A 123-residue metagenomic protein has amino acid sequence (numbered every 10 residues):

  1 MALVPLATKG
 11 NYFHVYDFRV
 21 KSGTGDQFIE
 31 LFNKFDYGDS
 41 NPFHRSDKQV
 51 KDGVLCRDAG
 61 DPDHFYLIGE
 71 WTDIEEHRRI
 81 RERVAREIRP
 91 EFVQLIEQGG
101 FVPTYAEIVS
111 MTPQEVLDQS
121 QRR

Functional and structural regions predicted by a protein language model:
M1-L6, G53-R57: Short beta-strand/turn micro-motifs at beta-sheet edges
L3-G23: N-terminal short leaders/motifs
A7, T104-R123: Acidic/histidine-enriched, glycine/proline-rich intrinsically disordered or flexible terminal extensions
Y12-R19, K51-V84: Short, well-ordered beta-strand segments in beta-rich or mixed alpha/beta enzyme and ligand-binding folds
R19-K34: Short, surface-exposed ligand-recognition loops at beta-strand->loop->(often short) alpha-helix junctions that present
K21-G23, I74, M111: Generic structural motif
Q27, P62, R78, E87 (+1 more regions): A broad, structure-centric signal for solvent-exposed, well-ordered loop/edge residues that line or flank functional
K34-K51, E70-E107: An amphipathic, aromatic/His-enriched active-site/gating alpha helix that lines ligand/cofactor pockets
